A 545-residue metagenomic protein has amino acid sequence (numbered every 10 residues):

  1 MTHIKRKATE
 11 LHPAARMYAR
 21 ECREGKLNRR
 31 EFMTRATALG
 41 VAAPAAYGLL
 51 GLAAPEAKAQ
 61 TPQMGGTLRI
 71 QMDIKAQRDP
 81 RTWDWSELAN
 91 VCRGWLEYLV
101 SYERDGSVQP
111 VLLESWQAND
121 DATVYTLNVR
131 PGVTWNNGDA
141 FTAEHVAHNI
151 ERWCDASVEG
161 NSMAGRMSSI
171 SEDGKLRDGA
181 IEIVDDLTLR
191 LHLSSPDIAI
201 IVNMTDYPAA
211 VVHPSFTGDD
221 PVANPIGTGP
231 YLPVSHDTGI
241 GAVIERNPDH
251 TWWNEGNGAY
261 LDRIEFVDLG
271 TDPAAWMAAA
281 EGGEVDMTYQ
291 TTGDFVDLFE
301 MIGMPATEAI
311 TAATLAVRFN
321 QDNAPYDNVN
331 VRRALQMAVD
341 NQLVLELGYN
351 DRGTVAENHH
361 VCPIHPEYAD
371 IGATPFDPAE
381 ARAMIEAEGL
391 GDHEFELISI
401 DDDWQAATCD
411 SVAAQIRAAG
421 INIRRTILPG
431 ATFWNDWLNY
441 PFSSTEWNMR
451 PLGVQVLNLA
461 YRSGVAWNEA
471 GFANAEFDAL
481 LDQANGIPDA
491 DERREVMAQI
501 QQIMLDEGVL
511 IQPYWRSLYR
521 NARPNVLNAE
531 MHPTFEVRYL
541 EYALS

Functional and structural regions predicted by a protein language model:
M1-E31: N-terminal secretory signal peptides
Q71-D120, E151, I226: N-terminal lobe/hinge region of extracytoplasmic solute-binding protein
E103-S107, P196-E265, A274, P378-A379 (+2 more regions): Gly/Pro-rich hinge or "lid" segments in bacterial periplasmic/extracellular proteins
M163-P214, D237: Surface-exposed binding/hinge segments that line and control ligand-binding clefts or catalytic entry sites
E182, W404, R424-F433, V456-P524 (+1 more regions): Extracytoplasmic/peripheral linker and loop segments enriched in polar/acidic and small residues with frequent Thr/Pro
F216-V222, H250-L298, A413, N422: Ligand-site clamp/hinge motif
Y231, R352-A387, D403-A407: Structural transition elements
R520-S545: Long beta-strand-rich cores associated with HINT superfamily self-processing modules
